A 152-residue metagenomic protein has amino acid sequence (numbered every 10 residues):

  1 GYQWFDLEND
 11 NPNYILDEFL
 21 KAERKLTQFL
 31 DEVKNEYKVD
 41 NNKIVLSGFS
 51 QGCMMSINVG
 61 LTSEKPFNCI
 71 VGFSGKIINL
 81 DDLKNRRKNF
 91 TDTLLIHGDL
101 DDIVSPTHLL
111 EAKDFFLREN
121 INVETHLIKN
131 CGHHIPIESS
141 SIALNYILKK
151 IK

Functional and structural regions predicted by a protein language model:
G1, I77-D82, I103, I135-P136: A short beta-to-alpha transition loop/helix N-cap that caps and shapes the active-site region
G1-V39: Serine-hydrolase catalytic machinery in alpha/beta-hydrolase-like enzymes
N42-N89: Primarily recognizes the serine-hydrolase "nucleophile elbow" in alpha/beta-hydrolase and SGNH/GDSL folds
G75, G98, N130: Cofactor-binding loop segments of dinucleotide-utilizing enzymes, especially the Rossmann-like FAD- and NAD(P)+-binding
K88-T93, E119-N122: Short, proline-enriched alpha-helix->beta-strand connector loops that line the catalytic pocket of alpha/beta-hydrolase
L94-H97, D101: Short beta-strand/loop motif that positions the catalytic acidic residue of the alpha/beta-hydrolase fold
L110-K152: C-terminal catalytic histidine-bearing segment of alpha/beta-hydrolase fold enzymes
